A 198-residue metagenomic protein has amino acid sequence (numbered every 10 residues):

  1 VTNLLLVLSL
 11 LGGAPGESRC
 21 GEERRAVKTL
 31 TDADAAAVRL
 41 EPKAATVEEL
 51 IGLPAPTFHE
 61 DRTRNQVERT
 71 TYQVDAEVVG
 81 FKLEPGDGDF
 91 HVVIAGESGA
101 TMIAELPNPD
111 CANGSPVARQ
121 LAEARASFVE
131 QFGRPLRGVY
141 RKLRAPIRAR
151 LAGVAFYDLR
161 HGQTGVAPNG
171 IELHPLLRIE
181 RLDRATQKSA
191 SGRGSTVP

Functional and structural regions predicted by a protein language model:
V1-V7: Sec-dependent signal peptide recognition, specifically the positively charged N-region followed immediately by
G13-S189, V197-P198: OB-fold and OB-like single-stranded nucleic-acid-recognition modules and their adjacent interaction interfaces
